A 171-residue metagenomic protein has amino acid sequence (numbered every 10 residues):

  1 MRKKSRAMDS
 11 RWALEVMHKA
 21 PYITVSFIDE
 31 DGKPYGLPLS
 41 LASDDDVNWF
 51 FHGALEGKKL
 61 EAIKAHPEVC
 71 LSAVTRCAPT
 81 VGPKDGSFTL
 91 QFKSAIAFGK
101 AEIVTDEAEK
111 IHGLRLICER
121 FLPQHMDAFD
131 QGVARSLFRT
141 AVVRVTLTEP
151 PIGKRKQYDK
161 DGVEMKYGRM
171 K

Functional and structural regions predicted by a protein language model:
M1-T24: Short, basic/aromatic recognition patches
R2-K3, A78-K171: Charged, gly/pro-rich active-site loop segments
A13-L14, K33-W49, V81-S94, H125: Short N-terminal helix-initiation segments at or just after the protein's N-terminus
M17, A62-I63, I117: A generic structural signal for nonpolar/aromatic side chains embedded in well-ordered alpha-helices
A20-L55, L71: Short beta-strand segments
T24, F50, C70, F98 (+1 more regions): Beta-strand secondary-structure signal
I28-E30, A54-E56, V74-R76, K100 (+1 more regions): Histidine- and/or cysteine-centered catalytic micro-motif in compact active-site loops
L60-V81, D85-L90: Helix-adjacent hinge/juxtasegments
